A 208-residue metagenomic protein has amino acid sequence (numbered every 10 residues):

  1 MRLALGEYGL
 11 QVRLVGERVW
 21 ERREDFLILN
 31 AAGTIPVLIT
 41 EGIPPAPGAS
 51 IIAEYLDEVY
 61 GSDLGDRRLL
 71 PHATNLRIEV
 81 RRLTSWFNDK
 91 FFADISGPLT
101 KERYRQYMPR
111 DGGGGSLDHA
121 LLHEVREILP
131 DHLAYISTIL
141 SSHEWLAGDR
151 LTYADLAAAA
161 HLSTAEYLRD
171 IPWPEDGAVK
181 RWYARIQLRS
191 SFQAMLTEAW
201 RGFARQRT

Functional and structural regions predicted by a protein language model:
M1-H119, H123: GST-like domain detector, emphasizing the conserved glutathione-binding G-site in the N-terminal thioredoxin-like
W20, L151, R201-G202: Positions that flank functional sites
N30, S50, I95, L140 (+2 more regions): Short, flexible helix/strand-to-coil boundary loops that buttress conserved ligand/catalytic motifs in alpha/beta
I43, H161, W200: Flexible loop residues that form catalytic and substrate-binding hotspots at small-molecule/glycan-binding clefts
G65-H72, D94-I95, L146-D149, P174 (+1 more regions): Short, hydrophobic secondary-structure boundary micro-motifs
F87-A184, L188: GST-like fold's C-terminal all-alpha helical module
E175-T208: Long hydrophobic alpha-helical segments typical of transmembrane helices together with their membrane-interfacial
